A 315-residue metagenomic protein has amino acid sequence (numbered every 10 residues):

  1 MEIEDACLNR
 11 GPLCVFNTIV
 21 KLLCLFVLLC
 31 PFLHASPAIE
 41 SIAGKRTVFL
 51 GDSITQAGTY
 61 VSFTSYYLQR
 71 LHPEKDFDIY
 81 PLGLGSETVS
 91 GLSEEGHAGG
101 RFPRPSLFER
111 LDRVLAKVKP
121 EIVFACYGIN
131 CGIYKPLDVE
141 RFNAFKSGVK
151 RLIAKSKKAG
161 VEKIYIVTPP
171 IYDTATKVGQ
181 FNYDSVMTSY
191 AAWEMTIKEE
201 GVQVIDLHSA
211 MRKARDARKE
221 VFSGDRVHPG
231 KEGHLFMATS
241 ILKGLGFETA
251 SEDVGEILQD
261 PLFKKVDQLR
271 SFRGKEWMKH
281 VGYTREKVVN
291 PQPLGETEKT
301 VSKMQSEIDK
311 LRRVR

Functional and structural regions predicted by a protein language model:
K21-P31: Bacterial N-terminal signal peptides
C24, A35-G96, G100-P103, L111-K119 (+2 more regions): Serine-esterase "nucleophile elbow" of acetyl-processing enzymes
R46-L50, D78-G83, I122-Y127, K163-T168 (+2 more regions): Structural recognition of the beta-strand scaffold that forms the well-ordered cores of secreted hydrolase catalytic
L50, V61-S62, G91-E95, R101-A144 (+3 more regions): Oxyanion-hole/transition-state-stabilizing segment in secreted/luminal serine hydrolases and related acyltransferases
S53-Q56, L84-S90, I122, G128-Y134 (+3 more regions): Solvent-exposed loop/turn segments at secondary-structure junctions within structured extracellular/periplasmic domains
C126-I133, L152-M187, L207-H208, R215: Active-site segments of SGNH/GDSL-like serine hydrolases that catalyze O-acetyl group transfer/hydrolysis on lipids
A144, T174-L207, K231: Substrate-gating cap/lid alpha-helix
E200, V221-R315: Conserved catalytic region of serine esterases and O-acyltransferases that act on ester linkages in lipids
